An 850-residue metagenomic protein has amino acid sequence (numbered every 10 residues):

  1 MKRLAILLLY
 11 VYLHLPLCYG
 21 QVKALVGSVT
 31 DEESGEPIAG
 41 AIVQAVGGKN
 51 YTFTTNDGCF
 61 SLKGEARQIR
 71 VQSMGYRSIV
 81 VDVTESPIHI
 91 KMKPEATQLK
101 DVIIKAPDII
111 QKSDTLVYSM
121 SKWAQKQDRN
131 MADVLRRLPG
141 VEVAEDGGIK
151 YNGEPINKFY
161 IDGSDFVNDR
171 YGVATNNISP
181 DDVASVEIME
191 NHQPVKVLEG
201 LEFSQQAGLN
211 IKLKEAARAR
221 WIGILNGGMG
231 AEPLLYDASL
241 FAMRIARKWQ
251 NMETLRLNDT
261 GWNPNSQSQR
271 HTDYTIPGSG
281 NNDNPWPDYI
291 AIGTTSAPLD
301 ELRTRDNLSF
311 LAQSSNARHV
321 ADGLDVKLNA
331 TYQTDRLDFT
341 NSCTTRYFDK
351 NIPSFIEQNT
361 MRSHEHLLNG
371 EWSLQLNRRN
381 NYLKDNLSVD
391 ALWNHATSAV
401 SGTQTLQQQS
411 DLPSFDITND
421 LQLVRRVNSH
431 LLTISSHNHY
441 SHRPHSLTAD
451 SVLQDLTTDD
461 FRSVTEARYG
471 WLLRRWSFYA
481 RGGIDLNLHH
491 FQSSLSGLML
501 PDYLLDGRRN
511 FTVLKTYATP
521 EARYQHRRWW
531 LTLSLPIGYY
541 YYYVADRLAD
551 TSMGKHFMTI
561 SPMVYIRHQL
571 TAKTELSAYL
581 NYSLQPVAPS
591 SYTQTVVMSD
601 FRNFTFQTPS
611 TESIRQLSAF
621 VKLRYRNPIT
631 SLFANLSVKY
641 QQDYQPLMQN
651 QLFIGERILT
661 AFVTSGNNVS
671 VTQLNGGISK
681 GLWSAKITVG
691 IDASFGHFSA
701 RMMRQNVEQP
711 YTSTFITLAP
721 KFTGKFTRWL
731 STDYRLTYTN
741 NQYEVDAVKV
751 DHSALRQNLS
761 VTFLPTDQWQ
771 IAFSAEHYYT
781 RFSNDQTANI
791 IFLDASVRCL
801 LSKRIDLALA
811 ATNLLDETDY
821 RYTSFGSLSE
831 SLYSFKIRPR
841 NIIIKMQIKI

Functional and structural regions predicted by a protein language model:
Q21, C59, R77-I79, A106-N394 (+14 more regions): Membrane-proximal, glycine/serine-rich, low-complexity loop/turn segments characteristic of large bacterial
A45-G47, R70-D82: A short, solvent-exposed loop/turn motif at the edges and junctions of modular extracellular/periplasmic domains
G48-C59: Short, acidic Ser/Thr/Gly-rich low-complexity loop/linker segments typical of extracellular and cell-surface proteins
E199-G200, P264-R270, G293, D338-S354 (+15 more regions): Outer-membrane beta-barrel translocator domains and adjoining extracellular loop/strand segments of Gram-negative
S204-G230, Q333-T344, G370-S401, S435-H439 (+6 more regions): Surface-exposed extracellular loop regions of Gram-negative outer-membrane beta-barrel proteins
A231-E232, T304-D306, T360-H366, T405-F415 (+10 more regions): Replace "Gram-negative outer membrane beta-barrel proteins" with "bacterial and organellar outer membrane beta-barrel
S435-S441, T458-Q492, S496-D643, T766-S774 (+2 more regions): Structural signature of Gram-negative outer-membrane beta-barrels, strongest in the C-terminal barrel of TonB-dependent
G507-F511, Y517, F606, E612 (+1 more regions): Outer membrane beta-barrel strand-and-loop segments of large Gram-negative receptors, especially TonB-dependent
